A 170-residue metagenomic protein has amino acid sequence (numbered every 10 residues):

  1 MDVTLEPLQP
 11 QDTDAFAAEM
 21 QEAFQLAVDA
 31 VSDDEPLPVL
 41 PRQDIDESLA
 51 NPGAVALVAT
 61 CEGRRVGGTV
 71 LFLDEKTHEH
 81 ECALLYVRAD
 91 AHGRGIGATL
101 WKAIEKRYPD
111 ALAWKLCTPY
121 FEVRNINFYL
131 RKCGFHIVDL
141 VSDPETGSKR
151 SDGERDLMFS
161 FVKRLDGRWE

Functional and structural regions predicted by a protein language model:
T4-A18: A short beta-loop-alpha structural element at the N-terminal edge of CoA-dependent acyl/N-acetyltransferase catalytic
Q21-D46: Conserved GNAT-fold acetyl-CoA-binding loop/helix
Q43-V58, G67: A short helix-loop-beta-strand connector motif used in the catalytic cores of GNAT acetyltransferases and, in some
V58, R64-L73, E81, Y86: Conserved beta-strand in the GNAT
H78-A89, C117-T118: Conserved acetyl-CoA binding element of GNAT-fold acetyltransferases
V87, G93-K106, R131: Conserved acetyl-CoA-binding loop-helix of GNAT-fold acetyltransferases
K106-Y120: Conserved GNAT acetyl-CoA-binding A-motif
C117-T118, R131, H136, L140-E170: Terminal substrate-recognition subdomain of acyl/acetyltransferases
